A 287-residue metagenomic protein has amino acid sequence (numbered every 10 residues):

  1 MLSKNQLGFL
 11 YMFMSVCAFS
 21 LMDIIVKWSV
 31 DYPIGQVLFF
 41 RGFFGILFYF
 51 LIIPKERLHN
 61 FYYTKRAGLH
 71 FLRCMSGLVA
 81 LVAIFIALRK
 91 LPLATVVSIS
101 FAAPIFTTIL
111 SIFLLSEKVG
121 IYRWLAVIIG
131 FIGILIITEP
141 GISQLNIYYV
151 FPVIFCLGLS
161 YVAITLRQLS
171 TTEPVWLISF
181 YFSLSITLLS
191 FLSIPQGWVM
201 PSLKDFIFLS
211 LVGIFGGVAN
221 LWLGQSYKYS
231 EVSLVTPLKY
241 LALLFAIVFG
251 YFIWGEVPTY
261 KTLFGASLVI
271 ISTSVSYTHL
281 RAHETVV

Functional and structural regions predicted by a protein language model:
M1-C17, I46-L72, I121, T171-E173 (+4 more regions): Membrane-interface interhelical linkers
M1-Q36, Q144-Q168: Glycine-/small-residue-enriched transmembrane alpha-helix faces in small-molecule transporters and effluxers
K4-L7, F39, Y62-R66, I134 (+3 more regions): Juxtamembrane helix-entry segments on the extracytoplasmic side of multipass membrane proteins
S20, C74, L78, V82 (+6 more regions): Hydrophobic/small/kink-forming positions within alpha-helical transmembrane segments of polytopic membrane proteins
I86, A103-L125, L244-L263: C-terminal transmembrane-helix exit sites in multi-pass transporters
V97-A102, S170-L184, N220-Y251: Helix-helix packing/entry segments at the starts of transmembrane helices
Y122-E139, K261-Y277: Hydrophobic transmembrane alpha-helices of multi-pass small-molecule transport proteins
H279-V287: Single conserved hydrophobic/aromatic residue that forms the stacking wall/gate of nucleotide- or nucleobase-binding
